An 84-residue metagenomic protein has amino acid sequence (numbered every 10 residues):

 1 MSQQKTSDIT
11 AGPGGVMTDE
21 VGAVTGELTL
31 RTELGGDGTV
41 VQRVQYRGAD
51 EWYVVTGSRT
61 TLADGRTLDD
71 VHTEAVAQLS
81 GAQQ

Functional and structural regions predicted by a protein language model:
M1, G35-G36, E51-Y53, D70 (+1 more regions): Surface-exposed, beta-sheet-biased, low-hydrophobicity segments with strongly acidic/polar composition
M1-E33: Negatively charged, low-complexity tracts enriched in Asp/Glu with abundant Ser/Thr
Q3-Q4, Q42-Q45, Q78, Q83-Q84: Residue-identity detector for glutamine
D8, D19, D37, D50 (+2 more regions): Acidic-enriched, low-complexity/disordered segments with a strong bias for Aspartate over Glutamate
T25-G48: Short, positively charged, low-complexity/disordered linker segments
L30-T32, V55, A75, L79: Generic structural hydrophobic/aromatic packing signal, biased to beta-strands
V40-L62: Intrinsically disordered, low-complexity regulatory segments enriched in Ser/Thr/Pro and charged residues
R59-Q84: Mixed-charge, Lys/Arg-enriched low-complexity segments
